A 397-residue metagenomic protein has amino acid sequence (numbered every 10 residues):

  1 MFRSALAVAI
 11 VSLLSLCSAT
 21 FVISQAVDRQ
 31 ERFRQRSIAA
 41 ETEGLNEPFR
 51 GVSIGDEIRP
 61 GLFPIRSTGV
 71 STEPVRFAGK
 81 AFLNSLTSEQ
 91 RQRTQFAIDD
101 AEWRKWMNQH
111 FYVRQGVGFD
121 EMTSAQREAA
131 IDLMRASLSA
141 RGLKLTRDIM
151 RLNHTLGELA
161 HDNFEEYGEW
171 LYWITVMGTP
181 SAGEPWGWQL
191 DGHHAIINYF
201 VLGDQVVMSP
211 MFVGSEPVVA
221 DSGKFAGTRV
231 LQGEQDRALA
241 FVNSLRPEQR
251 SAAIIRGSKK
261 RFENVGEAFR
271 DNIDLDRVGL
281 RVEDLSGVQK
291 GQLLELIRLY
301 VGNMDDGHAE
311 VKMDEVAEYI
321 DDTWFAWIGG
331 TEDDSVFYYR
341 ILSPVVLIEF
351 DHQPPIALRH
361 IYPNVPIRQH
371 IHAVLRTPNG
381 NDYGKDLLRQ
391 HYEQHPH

Functional and structural regions predicted by a protein language model:
M1-A9: Bacterial N-terminal signal peptides that target proteins for export
V8-S18: Bacterial N-terminal signal peptides
T20-S24: Sec/Tat signal peptide C-region and signal peptidase I cleavage site
Q25-L86, Q92-S139, L143-H397: A cross-kingdom marker for long, charged
